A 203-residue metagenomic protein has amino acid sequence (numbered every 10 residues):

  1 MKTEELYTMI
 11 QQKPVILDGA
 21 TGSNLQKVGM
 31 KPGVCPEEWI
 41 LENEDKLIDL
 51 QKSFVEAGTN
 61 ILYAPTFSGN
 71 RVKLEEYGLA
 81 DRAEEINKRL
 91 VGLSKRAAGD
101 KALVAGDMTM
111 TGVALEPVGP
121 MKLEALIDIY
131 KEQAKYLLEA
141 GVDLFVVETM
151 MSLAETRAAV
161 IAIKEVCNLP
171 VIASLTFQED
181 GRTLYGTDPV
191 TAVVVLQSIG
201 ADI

Functional and structural regions predicted by a protein language model:
M1-I203: Domain-level signal for soluble alpha/beta catalytic cores
